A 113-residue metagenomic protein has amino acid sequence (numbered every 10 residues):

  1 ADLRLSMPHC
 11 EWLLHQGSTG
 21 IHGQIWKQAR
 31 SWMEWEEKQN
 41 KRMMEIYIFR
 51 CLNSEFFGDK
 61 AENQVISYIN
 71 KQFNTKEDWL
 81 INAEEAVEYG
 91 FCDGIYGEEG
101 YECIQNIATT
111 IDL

Functional and structural regions predicted by a protein language model:
D2-L113: N-terminal organellar transit peptides
